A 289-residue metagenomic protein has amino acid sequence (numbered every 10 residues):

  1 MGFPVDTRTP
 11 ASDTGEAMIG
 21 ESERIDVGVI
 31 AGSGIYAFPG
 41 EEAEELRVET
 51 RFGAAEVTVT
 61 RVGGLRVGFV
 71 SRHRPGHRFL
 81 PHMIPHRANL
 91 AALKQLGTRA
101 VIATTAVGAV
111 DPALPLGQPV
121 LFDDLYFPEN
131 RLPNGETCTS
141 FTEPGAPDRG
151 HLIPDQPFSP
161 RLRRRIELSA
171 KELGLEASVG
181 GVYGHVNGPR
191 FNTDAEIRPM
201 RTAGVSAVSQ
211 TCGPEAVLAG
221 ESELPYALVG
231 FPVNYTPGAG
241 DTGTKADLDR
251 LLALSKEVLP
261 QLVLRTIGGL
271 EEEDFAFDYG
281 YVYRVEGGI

Functional and structural regions predicted by a protein language model:
G2, G15-P154: Metabolite-binding pocket within alpha/beta catalytic cores that recognizes anionic/polar moieties
D6, D13-T14: Short, positively charged and aromatic/hydrophobic N-terminal segments
K94-G97, R201, G220: Non-catalytic positions within long, well-ordered alpha-helices that form the structural scaffold/packing of enzyme
R99-A100, S206, P225: Short acidic/polar active-site loop segments enriched in Thr and Asp
Q156-R201: Active-site rim beta-loop-alpha module in soluble metabolic enzymes
Q210-D247: Zn-dependent metallopeptidase/amidohydrolase metal-coordination segment
T236-G287: His/Asp/Glu-rich mid-to-C-terminal helical/loop segments that flank catalytic regions of hydrolases
